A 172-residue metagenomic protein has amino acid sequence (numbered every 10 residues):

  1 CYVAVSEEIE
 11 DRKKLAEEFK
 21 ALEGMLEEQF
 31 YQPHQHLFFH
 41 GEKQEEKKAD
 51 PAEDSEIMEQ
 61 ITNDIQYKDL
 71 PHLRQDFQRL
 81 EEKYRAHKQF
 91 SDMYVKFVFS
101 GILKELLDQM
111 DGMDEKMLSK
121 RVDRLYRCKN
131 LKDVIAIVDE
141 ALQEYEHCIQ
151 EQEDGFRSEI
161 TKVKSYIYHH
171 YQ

Functional and structural regions predicted by a protein language model:
C1-Q172: Cytosolic nucleotide-utilizing catalytic cores of signal-transduction proteins
